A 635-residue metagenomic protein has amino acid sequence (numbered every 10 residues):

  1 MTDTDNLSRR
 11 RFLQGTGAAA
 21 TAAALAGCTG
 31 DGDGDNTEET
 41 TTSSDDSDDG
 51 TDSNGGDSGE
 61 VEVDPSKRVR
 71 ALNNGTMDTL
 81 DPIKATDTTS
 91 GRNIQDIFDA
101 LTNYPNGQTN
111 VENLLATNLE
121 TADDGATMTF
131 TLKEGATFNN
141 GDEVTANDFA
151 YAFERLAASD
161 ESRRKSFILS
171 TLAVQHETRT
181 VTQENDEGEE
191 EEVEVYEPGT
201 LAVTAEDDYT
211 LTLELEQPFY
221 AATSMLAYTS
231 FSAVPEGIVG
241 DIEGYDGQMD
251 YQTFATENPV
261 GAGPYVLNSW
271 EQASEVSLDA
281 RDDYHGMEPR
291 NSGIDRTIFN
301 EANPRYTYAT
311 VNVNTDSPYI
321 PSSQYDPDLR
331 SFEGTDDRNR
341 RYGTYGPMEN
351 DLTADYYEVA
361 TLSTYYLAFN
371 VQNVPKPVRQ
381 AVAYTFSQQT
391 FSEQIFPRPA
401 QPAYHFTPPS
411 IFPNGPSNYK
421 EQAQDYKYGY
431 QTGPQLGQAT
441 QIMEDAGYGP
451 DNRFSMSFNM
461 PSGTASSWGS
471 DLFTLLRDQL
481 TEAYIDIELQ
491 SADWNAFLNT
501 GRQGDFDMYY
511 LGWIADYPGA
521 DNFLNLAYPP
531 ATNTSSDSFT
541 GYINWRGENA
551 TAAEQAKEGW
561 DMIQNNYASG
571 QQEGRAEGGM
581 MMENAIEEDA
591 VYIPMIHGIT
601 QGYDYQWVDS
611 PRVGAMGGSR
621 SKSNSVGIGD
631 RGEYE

Functional and structural regions predicted by a protein language model:
R11-Q14, E120-T121, A360, T432 (+3 more regions): Extracytoplasmic/peripheral linker and loop segments enriched in polar/acidic and small residues with frequent Thr/Pro
L72-T121, V260: N-terminal lobe/hinge region of extracytoplasmic solute-binding protein
N118-I168: Aromatic- and charge-enriched surface segment that lines or borders ligand/interaction sites
L169-I242: Surface-exposed binding/hinge segments that line and control ligand-binding clefts or catalytic entry sites
P218-F219, L226-D295, N303: Gly/Pro-rich hinge or "lid" segments in bacterial periplasmic/extracellular proteins
T253, S277-Y342: Ligand-site clamp/hinge motif
V374-D478, E482, M581, D630-E635: Append "and occasionally in soluble cytosolic enzymes with long acidic Gly/Pro-rich linkers
G602-E635: Long beta-strand-rich cores associated with HINT superfamily self-processing modules
